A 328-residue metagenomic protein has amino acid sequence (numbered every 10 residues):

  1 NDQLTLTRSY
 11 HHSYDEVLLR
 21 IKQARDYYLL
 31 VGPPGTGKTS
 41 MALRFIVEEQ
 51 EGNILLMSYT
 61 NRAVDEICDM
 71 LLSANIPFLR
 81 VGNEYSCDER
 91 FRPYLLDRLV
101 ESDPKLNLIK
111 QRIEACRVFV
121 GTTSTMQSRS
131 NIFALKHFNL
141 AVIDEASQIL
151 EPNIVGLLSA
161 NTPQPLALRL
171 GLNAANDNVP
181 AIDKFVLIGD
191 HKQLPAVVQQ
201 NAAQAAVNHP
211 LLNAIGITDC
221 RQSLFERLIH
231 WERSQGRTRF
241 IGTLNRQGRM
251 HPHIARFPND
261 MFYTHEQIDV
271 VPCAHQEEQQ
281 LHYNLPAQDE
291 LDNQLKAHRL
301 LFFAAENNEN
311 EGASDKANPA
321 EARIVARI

Functional and structural regions predicted by a protein language model:
N1-T122, E266-I328: ASCE P-loop NTPase motor cores of helicases and related translocases
G37, Q127-S128: Short glycine-rich, flexible loops that bind phosphorylated cofactors or substrates
E51-G52, T60, S124-T125, I132 (+1 more regions): Conserved helicase motor core of SF1/SF2 NTP-dependent helicases
D65, E89, S130-N131, A196: Generic domain-boundary/flexible-linker signal
